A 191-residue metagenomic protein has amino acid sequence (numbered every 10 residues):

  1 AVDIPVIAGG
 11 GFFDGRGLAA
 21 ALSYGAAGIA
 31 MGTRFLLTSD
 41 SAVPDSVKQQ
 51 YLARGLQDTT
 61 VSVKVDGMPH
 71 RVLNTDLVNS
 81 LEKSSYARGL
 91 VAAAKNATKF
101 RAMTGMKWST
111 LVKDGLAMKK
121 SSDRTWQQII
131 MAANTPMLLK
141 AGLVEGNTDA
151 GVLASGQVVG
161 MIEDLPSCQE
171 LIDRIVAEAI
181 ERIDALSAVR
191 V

Functional and structural regions predicted by a protein language model:
A1-D3, F13-V191: Conserved active-site-proximal phosphate/metal-binding subdomains
